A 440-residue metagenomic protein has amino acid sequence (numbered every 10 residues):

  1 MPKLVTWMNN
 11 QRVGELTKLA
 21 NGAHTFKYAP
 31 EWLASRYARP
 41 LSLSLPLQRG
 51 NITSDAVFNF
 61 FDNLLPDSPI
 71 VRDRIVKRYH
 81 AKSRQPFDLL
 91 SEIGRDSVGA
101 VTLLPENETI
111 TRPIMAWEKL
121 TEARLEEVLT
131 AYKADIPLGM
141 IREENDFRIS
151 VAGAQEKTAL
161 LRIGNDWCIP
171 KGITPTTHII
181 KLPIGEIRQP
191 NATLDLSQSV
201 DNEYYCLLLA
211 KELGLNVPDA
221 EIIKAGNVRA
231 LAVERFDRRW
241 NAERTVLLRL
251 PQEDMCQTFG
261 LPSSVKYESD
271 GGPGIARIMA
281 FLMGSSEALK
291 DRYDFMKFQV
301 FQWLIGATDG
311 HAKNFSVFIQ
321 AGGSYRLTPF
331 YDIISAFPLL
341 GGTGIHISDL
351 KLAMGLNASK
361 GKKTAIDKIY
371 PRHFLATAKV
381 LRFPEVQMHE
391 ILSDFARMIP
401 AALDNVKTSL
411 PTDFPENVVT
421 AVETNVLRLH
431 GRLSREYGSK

Functional and structural regions predicted by a protein language model:
M1-A312, S316-K440: Phosphate/dinucleotide-binding and metal-coordinating scaffold of catalytic cores in nucleotide-dependent enzymes
